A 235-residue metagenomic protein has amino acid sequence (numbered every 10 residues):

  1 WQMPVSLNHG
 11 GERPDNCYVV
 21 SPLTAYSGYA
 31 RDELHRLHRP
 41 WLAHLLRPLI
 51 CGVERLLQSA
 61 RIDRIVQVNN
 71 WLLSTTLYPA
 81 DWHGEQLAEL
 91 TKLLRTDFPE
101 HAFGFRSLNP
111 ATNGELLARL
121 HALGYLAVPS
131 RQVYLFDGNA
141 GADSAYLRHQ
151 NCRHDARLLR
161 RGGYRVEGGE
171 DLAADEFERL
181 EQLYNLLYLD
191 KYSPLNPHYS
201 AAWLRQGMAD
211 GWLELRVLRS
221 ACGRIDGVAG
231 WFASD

Functional and structural regions predicted by a protein language model:
W1-L93, C222, D226-D235: Conserved donor-binding loop and adjoining core beta-sheet/short helix segment in diverse acyl/aminoacyl transferases
N8-G11, F105-L126, N139-D235: A conserved beta-strand-loop-helix scaffold within acyl/acetyltransferase catalytic domains
N16-R31, S130-A140, H149, L159 (+2 more regions): Charged, low-complexity, intrinsically disordered terminal regions
E33-P40, L135-G138, S200, G211-W212: Short C-terminal domain-edge/linker segments immediately following a structured domain
L42-G163: Acyl-donor-binding surface of acyltransferase catalytic domains
